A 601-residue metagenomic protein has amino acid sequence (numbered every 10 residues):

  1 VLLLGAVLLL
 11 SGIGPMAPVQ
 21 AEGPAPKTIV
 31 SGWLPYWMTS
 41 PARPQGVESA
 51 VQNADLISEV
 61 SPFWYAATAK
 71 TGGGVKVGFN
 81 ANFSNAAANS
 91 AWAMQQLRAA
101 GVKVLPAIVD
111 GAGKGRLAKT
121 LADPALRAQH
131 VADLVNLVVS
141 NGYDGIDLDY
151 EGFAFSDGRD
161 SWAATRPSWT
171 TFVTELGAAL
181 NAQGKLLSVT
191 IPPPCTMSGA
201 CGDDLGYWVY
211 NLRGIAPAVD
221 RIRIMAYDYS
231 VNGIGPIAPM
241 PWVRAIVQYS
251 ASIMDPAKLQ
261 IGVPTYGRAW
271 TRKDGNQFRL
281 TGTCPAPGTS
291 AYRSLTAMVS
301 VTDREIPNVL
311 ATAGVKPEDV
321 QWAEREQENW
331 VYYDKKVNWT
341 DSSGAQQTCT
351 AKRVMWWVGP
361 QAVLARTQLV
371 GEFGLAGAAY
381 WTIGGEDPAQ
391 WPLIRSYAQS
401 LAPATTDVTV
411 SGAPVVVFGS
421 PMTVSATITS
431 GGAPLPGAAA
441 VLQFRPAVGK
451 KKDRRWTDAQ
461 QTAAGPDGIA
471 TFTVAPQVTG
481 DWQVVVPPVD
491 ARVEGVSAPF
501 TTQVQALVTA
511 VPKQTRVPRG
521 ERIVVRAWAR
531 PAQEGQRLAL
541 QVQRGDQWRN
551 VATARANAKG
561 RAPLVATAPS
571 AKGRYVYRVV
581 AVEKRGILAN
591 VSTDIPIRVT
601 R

Functional and structural regions predicted by a protein language model:
V1-A21: Secretory targeting and sorting signals
E22-N136: Glycan-recognition patch characteristic of GH18 chitinases/ENGases and related GlcNAc/peptidoglycan-binding proteins
G32-M38, P62-A66, A107-A112, D149-F153 (+5 more regions): Active-site-proximal beta-strand/loop segments in catalytic clefts of secreted hydrolases
V60, L148, L176, I222 (+3 more regions): Conserved, mostly hydrophobic/aromatic
K70-A88, A154-L310: Substrate-binding surface in catalytic domains of secreted glycosidases
T265-R366: Glycan-binding loop/region signatures in secreted carbohydrate-active enzymes
G359-A404: Acidic/aromatic/glycine-rich contiguous surface patches that form carbohydrate-binding/processing clefts and analogous
S400-R601: Low-complexity, Ser/Thr/Pro-rich intrinsically disordered linker/stalk segments at domain junctions
